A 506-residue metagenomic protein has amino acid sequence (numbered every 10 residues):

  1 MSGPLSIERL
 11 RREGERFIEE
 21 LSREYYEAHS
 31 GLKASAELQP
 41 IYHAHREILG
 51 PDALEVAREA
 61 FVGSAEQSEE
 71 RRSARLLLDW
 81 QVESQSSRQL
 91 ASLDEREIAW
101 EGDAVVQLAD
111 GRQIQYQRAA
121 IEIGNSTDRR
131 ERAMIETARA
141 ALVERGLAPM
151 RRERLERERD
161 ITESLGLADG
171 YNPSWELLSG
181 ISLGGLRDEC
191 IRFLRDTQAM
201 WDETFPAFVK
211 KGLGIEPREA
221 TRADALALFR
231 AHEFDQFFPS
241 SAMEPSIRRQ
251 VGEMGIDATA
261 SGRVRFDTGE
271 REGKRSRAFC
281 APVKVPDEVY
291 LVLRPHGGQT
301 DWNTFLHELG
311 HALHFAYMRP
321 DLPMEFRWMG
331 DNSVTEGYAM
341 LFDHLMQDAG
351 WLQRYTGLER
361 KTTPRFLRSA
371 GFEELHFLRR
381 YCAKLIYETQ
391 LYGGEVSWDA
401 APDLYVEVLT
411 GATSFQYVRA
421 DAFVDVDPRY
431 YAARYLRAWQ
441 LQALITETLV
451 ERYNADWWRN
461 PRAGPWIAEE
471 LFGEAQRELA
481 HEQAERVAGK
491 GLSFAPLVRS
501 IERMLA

Functional and structural regions predicted by a protein language model:
M1-T204, K211-R230, R462, E474-A506: A well-structured
A28-E37, H43, L49, E55-R71 (+3 more regions): C-terminal, non-catalytic "cap/extension" segments appended to globular domains
C190-A199, M318, M329-F366: Post-HExxH zinc-binding segment in Zn-dependent metallohydrolases
A231-V285: Auxiliary, metal-adjacent structural segments of Zn-dependent hydrolase domains
Q236-P239, P286-L306: Short pre-active-site segment immediately N-terminal to the catalytic Zn-binding motif
Y290-L291, P323-G330, L367-F372, A422-V426: Short beta-alpha connecting loops at secondary-structure transitions that line or flank enzyme active sites
H296-R319, E336-M340: Active-site recognition of the HExxH zinc-binding catalytic motif
M324-Y338, F372-H376, R429-R437: Active-site metal-coordination segments of metallo-dependent hydrolases
